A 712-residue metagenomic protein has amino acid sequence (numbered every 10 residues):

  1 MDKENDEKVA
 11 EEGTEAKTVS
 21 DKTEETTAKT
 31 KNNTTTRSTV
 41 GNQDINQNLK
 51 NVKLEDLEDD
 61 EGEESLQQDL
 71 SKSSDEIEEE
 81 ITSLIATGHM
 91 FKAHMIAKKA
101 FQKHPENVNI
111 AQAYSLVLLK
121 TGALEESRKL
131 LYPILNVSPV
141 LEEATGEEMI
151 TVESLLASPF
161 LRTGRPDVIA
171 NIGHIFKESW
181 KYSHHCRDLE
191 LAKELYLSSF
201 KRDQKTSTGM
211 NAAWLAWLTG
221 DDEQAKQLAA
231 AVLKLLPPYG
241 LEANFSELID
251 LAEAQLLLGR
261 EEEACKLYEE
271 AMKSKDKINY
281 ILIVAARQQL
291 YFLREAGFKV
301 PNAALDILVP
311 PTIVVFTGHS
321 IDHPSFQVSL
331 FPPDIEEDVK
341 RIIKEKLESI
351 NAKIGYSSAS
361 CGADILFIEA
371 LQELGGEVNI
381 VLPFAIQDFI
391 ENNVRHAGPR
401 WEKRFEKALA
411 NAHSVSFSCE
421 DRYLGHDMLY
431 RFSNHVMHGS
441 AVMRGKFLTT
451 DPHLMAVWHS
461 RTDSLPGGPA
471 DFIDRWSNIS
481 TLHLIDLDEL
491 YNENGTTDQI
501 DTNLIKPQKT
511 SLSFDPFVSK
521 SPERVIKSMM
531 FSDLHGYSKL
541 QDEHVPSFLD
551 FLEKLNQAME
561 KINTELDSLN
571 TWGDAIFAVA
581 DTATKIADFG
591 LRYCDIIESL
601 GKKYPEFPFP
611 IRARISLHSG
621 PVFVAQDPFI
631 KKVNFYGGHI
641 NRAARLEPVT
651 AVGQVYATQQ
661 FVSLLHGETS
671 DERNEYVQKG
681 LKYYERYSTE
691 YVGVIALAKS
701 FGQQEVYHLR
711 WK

Functional and structural regions predicted by a protein language model:
N48-K53, T510-S513, V652-G653, Q659-K712: Intrinsically disordered, glycine/charged-rich C-terminal tails and inter-domain linkers that flank nucleotidyl cyclase
E58-E76, A157-G164, Y239-L241: TPR-adjacent "capping" and linker segments in tetratricopeptide-repeat scaffold/adaptor proteins
L66-K99, A113, K177, K181: Alpha-helical segment of the N-proximal tetratricopeptide repeat
A113-L116, K120-E153, P159-K234, V309-I505: Acidic/glycine-enriched connector segments
D515-F589: Catalytic NTP-binding/metal-coordinating core of nucleotidyl cyclase/transferase enzymes
E560-K585, L600-G638: Catalytic core of nucleotidyl cyclases, primarily class III adenylyl/guanylyl cyclases
H618, H639-S663: Catalytic/regulatory signature loops of cyclic-dinucleotide turnover enzymes and related class III nucleotidyl cyclases
